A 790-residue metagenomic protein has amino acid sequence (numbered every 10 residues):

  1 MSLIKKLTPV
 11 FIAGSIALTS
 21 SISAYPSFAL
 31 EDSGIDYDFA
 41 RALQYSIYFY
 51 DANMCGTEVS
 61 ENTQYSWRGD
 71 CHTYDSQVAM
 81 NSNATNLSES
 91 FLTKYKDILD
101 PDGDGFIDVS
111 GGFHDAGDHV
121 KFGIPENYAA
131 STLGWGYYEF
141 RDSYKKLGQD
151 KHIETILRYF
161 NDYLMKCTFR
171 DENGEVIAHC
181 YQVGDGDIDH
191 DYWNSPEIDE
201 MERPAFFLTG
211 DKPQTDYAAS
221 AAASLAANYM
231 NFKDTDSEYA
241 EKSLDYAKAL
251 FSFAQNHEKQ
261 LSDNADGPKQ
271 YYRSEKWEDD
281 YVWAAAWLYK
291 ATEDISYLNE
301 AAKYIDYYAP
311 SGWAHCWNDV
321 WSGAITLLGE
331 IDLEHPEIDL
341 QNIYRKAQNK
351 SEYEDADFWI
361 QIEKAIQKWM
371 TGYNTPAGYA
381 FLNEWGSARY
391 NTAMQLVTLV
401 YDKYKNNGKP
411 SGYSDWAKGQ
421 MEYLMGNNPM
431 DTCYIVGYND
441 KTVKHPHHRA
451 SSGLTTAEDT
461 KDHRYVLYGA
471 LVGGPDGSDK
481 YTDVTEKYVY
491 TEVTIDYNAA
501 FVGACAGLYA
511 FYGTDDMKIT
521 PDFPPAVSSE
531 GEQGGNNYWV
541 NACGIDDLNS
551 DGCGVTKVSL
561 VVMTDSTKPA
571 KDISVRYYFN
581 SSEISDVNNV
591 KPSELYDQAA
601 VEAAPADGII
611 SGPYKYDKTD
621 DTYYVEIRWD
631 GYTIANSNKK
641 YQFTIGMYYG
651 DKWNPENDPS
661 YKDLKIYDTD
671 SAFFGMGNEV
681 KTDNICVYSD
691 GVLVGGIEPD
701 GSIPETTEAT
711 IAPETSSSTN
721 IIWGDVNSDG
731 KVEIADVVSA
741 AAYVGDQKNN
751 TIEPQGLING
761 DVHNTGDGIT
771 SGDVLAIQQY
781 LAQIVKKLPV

Functional and structural regions predicted by a protein language model:
I12, I16-S20: Hydrophobic core
S21-A29, T706-V790: Cellulosome-associated attachment modules in secreted, modular CAZymes
L30-Y48, A52-T132, G136, Q182-S220 (+6 more regions): Aromatic (Trp/Tyr) and acidic
A218, A222-F232, A240-Y289, W313-D332: Aromatic-lined, polymer-binding surfaces characteristic of secreted/periplasmic polysaccharide-degrading enzymes
G513, I519-C553: Low-complexity, acidic Ser/Thr/Pro/Gly-rich terminal tails and inter-domain linkers that flank the onset of structured
V540-N580: Short beta-strand elements of extracellular/lumenal beta-sandwich folds
S582-G631: A surface/secretory-pathway sequence property marking extracellular, secreted, or lumenal proteins enriched
I634, K640-E705: Terminal connector regions
